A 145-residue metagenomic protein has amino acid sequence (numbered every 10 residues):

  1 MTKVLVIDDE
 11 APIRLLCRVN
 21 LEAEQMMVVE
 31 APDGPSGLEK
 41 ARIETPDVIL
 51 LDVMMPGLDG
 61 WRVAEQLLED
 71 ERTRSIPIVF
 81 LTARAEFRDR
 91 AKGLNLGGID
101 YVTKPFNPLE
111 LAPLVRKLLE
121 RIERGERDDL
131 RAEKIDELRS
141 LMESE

Functional and structural regions predicted by a protein language model:
L15-A23: Charged docking surfaces used in two-component/phosphorelay signaling
Q25-P32, K40: Short hydrophobic/Thr-rich beta-strand motif most characteristic of the beta2 strand and flanking loop of CheY-like
E44-L50: Active-site beta3 strand of CheY-like receiver
M55: Receiver (REC) domain active-site loop signature in two-component systems and cognate sites in sensor histidine kinases
I99: Short, glycine/charged-rich "phosphate-handling" switch motifs in NTP-dependent and phosphotransfer domains
F106-V115: C-terminal output helix
I122-E145: CheY-like receiver
